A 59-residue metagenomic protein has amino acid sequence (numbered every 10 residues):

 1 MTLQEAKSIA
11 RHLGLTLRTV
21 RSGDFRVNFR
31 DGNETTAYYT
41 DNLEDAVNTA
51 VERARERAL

Functional and structural regions predicted by a protein language model:
M1, G32-D45: A short, exposed loop/beta-hairpin motif centered on an aromatic-Gly-Thr core
M1-G23, E52-E56: Short N-terminal "domain-start" leader segments that mark the transition from disordered tails or signal peptides into
D24-E34: A short beta-strand motif that forms the metal-chelation/ATP-contact edge of phosphoryl-transfer active sites
